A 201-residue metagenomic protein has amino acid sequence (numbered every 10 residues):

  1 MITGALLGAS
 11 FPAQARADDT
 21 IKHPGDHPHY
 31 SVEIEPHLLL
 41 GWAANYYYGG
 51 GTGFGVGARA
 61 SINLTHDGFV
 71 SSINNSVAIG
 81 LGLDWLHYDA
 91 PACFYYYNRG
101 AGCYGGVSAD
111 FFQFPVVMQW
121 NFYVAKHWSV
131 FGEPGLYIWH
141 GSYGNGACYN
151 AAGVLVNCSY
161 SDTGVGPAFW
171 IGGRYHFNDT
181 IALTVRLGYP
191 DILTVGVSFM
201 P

Functional and structural regions predicted by a protein language model:
M1-S10: Bacterial N-terminal signal peptides
Q14-H66, G188-P190, T194, S198-P201: Short glycine/proline- and aromatic-enriched beta-strand/turn motifs that initiate or cap beta-hairpins
R16-S31, T65-V77, Y123-V130, F177-T180: Short loop/turn motifs that connect adjacent beta-strands in outer-membrane beta-barrel proteins
D19-T20, H27-Y30, G82-W85, L155-P201: Predominantly the C-terminal beta-signal and adjacent terminal strand-loop region of outer-membrane beta-barrel
Y30-V32, G50-V56, N75, S108-F114 (+3 more regions): Residues that define the transmembrane beta-barrel architecture of outer-membrane proteins
P36-L40, V56-I62, L83, F114-W120 (+5 more regions): Residues on the lipid-exposed face of transmembrane beta-strands in outer-membrane beta-barrel proteins
L39-Y47, T65-D67, D84-A92, I138-N145 (+2 more regions): Sequence/structural signature of outer-membrane beta-barrel proteins
Y47, W85-A109, H140-T163: Flexible, solvent-exposed loop segments that connect beta-strands
